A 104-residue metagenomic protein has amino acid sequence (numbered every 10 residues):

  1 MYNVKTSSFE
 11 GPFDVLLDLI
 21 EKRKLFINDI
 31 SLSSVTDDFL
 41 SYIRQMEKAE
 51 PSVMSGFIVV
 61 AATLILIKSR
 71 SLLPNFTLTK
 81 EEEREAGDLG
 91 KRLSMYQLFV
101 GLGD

Functional and structural regions predicted by a protein language model:
M1-D104: Long, charge-dense, low-complexity tracts
